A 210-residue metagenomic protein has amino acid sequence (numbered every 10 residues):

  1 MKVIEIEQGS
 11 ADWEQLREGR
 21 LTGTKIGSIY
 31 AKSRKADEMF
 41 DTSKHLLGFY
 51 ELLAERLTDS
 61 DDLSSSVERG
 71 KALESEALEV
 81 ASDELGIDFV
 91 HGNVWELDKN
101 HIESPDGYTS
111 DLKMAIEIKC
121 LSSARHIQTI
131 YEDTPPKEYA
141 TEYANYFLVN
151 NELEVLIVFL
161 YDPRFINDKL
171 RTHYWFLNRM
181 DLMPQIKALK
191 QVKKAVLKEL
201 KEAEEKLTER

Functional and structural regions predicted by a protein language model:
M1-A72, R210: Charged, glycine-rich intrinsically disordered N-terminal tails and low-complexity linkers that flank
I29, A36-M39, L78, L121 (+1 more regions): Short amphipathic alpha-helical "recognition" segments used for binding
Y50, L78, Y143: Generic structural marker for isolated residues within well-ordered, non-membrane alpha-helices of soluble domains
S60-D61, G92, I157, L207: Secondary-structure transition/capping residues
S65-F89: Acidic-basic catalytic patches of nuclease active cores, encompassing PD-(D/E)XK and other metal-cofactor nuclease
L85-K193, L197-L200: Nucleic-acid nuclease catalytic cores
L197-R210: Polar low-complexity intrinsically disordered regions
